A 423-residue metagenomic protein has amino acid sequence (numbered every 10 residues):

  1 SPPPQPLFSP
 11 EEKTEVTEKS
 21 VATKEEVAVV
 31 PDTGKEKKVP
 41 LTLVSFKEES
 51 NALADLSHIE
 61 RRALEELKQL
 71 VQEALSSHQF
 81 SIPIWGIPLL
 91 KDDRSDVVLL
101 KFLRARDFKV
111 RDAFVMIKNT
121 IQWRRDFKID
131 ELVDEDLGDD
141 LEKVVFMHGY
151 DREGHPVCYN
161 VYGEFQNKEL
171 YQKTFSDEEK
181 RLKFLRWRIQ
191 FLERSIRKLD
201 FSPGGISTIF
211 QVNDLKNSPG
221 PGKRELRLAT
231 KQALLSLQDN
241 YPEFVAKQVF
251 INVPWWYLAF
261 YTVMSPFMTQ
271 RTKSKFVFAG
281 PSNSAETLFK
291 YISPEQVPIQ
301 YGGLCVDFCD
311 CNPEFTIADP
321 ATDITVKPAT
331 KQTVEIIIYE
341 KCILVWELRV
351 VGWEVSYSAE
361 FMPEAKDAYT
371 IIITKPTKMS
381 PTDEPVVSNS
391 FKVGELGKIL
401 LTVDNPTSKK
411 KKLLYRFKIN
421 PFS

Functional and structural regions predicted by a protein language model:
S1-S423: Basic, amphipathic alpha-helical/coil surface patches used to engage anionic, phosphate-bearing ligands and membranes
